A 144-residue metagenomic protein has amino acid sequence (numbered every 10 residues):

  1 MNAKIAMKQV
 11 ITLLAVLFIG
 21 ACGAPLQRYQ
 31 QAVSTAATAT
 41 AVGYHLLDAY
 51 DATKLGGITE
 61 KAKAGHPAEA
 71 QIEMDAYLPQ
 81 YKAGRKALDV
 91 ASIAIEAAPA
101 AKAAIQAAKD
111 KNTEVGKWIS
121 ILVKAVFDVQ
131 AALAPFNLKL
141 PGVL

Functional and structural regions predicted by a protein language model:
N2-I11, V16-L144: Cationic, hydrophobic amphipathic alpha-helical membrane-interacting segments
